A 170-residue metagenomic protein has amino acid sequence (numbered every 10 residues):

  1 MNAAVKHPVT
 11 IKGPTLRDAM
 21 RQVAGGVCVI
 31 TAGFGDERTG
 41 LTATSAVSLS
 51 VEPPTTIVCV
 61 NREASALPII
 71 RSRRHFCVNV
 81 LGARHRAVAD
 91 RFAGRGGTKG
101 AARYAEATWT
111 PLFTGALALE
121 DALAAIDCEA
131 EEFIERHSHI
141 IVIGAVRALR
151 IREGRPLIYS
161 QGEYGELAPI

Functional and structural regions predicted by a protein language model:
M1-I170: Basic, polyanion-binding surface patches
